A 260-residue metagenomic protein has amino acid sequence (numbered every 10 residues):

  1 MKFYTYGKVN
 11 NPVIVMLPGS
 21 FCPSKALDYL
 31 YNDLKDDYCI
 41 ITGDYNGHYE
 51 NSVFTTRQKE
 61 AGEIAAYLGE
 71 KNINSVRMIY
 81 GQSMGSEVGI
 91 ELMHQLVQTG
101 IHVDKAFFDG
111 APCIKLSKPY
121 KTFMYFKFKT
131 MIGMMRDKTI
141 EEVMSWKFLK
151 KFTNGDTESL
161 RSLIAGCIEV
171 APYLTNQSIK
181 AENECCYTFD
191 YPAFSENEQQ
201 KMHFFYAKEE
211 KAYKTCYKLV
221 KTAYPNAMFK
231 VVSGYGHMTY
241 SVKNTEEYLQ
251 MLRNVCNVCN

Functional and structural regions predicted by a protein language model:
Y4-E50: Conserved HGGG/HGGXW glycine-rich cap/lid loop of the alpha/beta-hydrolase fold
T42-Y80: Active-site loop/oxyanion-hole signature of alpha/beta-hydrolase fold enzymes
Y80-G85, G89: Gly/Ala-rich beta-loop-alpha elbow adjacent to hydrolase catalytic centers
H94, G100-M135: Flexible "cap/lid" loop of the alpha/beta hydrolase fold
S117-P119, K138-E196: Conserved alpha/beta-hydrolase catalytic His-Asp/Glu region
E198, F204-Y206: Short beta-strand/loop motif that positions the catalytic acidic residue of the alpha/beta-hydrolase fold
K208-Y213, M238: Acidic catalytic loop of the alpha/beta-hydrolase fold
Y235-E246: Catalytic histidine-centered segment of alpha/beta-hydrolase-like enzymes
